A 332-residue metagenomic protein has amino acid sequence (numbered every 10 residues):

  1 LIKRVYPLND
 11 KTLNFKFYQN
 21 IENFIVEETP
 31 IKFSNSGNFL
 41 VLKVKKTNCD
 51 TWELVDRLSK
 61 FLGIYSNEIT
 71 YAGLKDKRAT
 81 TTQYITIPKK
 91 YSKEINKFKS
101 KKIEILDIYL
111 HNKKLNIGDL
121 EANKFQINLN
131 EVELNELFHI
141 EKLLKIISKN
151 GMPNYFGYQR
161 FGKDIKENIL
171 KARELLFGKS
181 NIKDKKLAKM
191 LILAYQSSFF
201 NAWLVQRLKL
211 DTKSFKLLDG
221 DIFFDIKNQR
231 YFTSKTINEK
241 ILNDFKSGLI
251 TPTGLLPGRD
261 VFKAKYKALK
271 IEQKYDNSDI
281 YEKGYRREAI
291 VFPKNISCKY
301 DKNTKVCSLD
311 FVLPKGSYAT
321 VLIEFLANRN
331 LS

Functional and structural regions predicted by a protein language model:
L1-S332: Non-catalytic, substrate/partner-engaging modules appended to enzymatic cores
